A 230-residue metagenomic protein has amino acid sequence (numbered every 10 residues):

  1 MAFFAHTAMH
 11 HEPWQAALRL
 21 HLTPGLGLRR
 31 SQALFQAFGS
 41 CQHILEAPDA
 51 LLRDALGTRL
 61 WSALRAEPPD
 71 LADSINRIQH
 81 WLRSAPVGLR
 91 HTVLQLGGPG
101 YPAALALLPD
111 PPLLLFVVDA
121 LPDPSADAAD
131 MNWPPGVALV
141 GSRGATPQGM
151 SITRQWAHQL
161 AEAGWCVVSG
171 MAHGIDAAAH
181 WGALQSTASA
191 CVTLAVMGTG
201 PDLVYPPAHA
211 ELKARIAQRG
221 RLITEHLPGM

Functional and structural regions predicted by a protein language model:
A2-P13, L96-M230: Glycine-biased, small-residue-rich flexible motifs in mid-sequence functional cores and linkers
A2-P99: Short, small/acidic-rich helices and loops at N termini and domain boundaries of DNA replication/processing enzymes
